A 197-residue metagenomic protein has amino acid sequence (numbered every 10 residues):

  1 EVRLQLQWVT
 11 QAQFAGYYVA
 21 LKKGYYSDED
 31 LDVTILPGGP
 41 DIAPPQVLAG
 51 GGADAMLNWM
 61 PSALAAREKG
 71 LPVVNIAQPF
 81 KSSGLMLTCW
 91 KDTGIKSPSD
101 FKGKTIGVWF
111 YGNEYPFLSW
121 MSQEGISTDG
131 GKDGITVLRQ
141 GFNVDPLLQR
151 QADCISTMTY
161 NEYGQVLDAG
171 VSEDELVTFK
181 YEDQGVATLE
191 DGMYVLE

Functional and structural regions predicted by a protein language model:
E1-T10, L31-P37, G103-G107, I135-T136: Short, well-ordered beta-strand elements
V2-Q5, L71-F80, D100, K104-G107 (+1 more regions): A structural signal for short loop-to-beta-strand junctions that line the ligand-binding cleft of periplasmic/secreted
Q13-L21, L36-V74, G84-K96, E114-W120 (+2 more regions): Pocket-flanking alpha-helical
Y18-L31, E114-V137, G164-D174: Ligand-binding cleft/hinge of the Venus flytrap
D32-G39, L57, T128-F142, V177-K180: Short beta-strand-to-loop elements that line the ligand-binding cleft of bilobed periplasmic-binding protein-like
G38, L57-N58, I76-Q78, V108 (+2 more regions): Short beta-strand and adjacent tight-turn residues that come in two discontinuous sequence segments and form the edges
P61-S62, T93, F142-E197: Pocket-lining segment of extracytoplasmic ligand-binding domains
W90-T105, T128-G130, E197: Flexible hinge/capping segments at coil-to-helix
